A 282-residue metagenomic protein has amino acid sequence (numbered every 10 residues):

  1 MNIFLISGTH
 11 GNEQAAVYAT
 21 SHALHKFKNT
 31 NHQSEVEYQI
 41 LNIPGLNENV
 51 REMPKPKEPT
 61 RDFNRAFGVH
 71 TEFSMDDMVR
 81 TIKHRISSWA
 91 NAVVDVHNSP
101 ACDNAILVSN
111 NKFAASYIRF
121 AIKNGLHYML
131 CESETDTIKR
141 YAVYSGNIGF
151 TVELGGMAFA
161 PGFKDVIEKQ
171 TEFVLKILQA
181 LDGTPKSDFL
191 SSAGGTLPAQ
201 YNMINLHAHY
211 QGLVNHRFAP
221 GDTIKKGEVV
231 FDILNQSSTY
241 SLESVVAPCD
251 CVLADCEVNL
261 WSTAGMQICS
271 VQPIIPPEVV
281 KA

Functional and structural regions predicted by a protein language model:
M1-A282: Structured catalytic-domain cores with a bias toward divalent-metal coordination
